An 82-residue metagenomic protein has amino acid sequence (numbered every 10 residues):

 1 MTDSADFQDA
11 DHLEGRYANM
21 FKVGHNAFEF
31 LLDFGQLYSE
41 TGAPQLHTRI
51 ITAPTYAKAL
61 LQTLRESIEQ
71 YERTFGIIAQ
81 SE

Functional and structural regions predicted by a protein language model:
M1-E82: Positively charged, low-complexity terminal tracts and the immediately adjacent first secondary-structure elements
